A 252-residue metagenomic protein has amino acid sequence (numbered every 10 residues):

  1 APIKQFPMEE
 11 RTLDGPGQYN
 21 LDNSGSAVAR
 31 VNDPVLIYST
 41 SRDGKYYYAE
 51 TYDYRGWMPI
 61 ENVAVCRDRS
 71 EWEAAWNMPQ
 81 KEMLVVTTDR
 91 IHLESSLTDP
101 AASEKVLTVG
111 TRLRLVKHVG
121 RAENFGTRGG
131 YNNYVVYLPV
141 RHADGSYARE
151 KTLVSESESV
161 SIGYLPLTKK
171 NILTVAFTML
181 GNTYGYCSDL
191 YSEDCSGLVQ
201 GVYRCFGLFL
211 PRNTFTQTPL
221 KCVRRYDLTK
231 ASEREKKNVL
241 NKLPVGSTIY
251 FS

Functional and structural regions predicted by a protein language model:
A1-K4, M8-N20, V31, L36 (+4 more regions): Boundary regions of SH3-family modules and the immediately adjacent low-complexity/disordered segments in eukaryotic
N20-V28, A101-V106, K237-K242: Short, surface-exposed secondary-structure edge patches
V28, P211-S252: ...with weaker cross-activation on analogous glycine-rich loops/strands in unrelated enzymes
V28, V35-L36, T40-R42: Non-catalytic accessory/assembly modules
D33, T111, P244-S247: Structural motif
S39-G44, H118-A122, S252: Short, charged beta-turn/beta-strand-edge "cap" motif at the junction between a beta-strand and an adjacent loop
A176, Y186-F206, L210-Q217: Active-site nucleophilic cysteine motif
G181-G185: Acidic, glycine-rich low-complexity/disordered segments
